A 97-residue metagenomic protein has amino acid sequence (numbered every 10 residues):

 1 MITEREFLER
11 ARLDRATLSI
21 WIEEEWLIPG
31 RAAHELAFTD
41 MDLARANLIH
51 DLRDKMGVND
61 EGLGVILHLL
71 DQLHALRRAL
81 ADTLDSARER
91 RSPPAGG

Functional and structural regions predicted by a protein language model:
I2-E9, S19, E23-G97: Arg/Lys-rich, alpha-helical DNA-contact motif
